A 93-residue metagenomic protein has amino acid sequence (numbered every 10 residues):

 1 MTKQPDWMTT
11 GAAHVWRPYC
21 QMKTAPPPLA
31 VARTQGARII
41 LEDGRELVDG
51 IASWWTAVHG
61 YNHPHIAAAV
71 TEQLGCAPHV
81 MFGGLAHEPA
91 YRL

Functional and structural regions predicted by a protein language model:
M1-Q35, A90: Active-site-adjacent loop/helix segments that line or gate small-molecule/cofactor pockets in enzymes
Q4, E46-L93: Glycine-rich loop-to-alpha-helix module at the N-terminal edge of alpha/beta enzyme cores
T10-G11, I40-E42, H65: Short, flexible segments with low predicted structural confidence
H14, P18, M22-A25, E42 (+2 more regions): Generic N-terminal helix/loop capping motif
P28-G50: Active-site and channel-lining beta-strand-loop segments that bind or position nucleotide-derived/phosphorylated
